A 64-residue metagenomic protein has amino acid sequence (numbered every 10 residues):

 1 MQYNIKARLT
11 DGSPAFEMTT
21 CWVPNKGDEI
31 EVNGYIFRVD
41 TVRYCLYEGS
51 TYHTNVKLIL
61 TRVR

Functional and structural regions predicted by a protein language model:
M1-S13: Short, basic/aromatic beta-hairpin or loop at an interaction surface
S13-T20: Short alpha-helix capping/helix-loop boundary micro-motifs
I36-C45: Short beta-strand-centered aromatic/proline hotspots
L46-L58: Short, solvent-exposed secondary-structure boundary/capping segments
I59-R64: Glycine- and charge-enriched low-complexity intrinsically disordered segments
